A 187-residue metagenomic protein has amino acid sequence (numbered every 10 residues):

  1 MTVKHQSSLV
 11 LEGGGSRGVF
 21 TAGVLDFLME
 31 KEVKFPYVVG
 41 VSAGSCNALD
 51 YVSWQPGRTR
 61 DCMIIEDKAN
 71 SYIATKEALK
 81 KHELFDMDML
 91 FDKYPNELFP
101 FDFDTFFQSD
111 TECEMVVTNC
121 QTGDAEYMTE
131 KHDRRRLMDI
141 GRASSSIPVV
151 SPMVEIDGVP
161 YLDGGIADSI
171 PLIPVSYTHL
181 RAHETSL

Functional and structural regions predicted by a protein language model:
M1-V41, L49-R181: Patatin-like phospholipase
A182-L187: A short, hydrophobic C-terminal helix/tail in secreted or cell-surface proteins
